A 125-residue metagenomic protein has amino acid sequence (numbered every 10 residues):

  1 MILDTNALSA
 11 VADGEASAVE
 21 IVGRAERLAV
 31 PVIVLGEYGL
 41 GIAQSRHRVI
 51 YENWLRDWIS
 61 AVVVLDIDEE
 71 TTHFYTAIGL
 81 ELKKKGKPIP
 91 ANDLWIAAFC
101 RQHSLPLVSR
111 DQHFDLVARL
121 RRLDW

Functional and structural regions predicted by a protein language model:
M1-I33, L40-D57: Short, well-structured N-terminal submotif of metal-dependent ribonuclease cores
D4-T5, Y38, Y75, C100: Generic structural signal for small/hydrophobic residues in well-ordered secondary structure, especially within
L8, L35-Y38, T72, F114: A generic structural signal for short hydrophobic patches within well-formed alpha-helices
G14-E15, G41, S45, I78 (+2 more regions): Residue-level signal for well-ordered alpha-helical positions
V63-V108: Active-site neighborhoods of divalent-metal-dependent phosphate/nucleic-acid chemistry enzymes
A97, R101-W125: Acidic, PIN/NYN-like endoribonuclease modules and their adjacent C-terminal/linker elements
